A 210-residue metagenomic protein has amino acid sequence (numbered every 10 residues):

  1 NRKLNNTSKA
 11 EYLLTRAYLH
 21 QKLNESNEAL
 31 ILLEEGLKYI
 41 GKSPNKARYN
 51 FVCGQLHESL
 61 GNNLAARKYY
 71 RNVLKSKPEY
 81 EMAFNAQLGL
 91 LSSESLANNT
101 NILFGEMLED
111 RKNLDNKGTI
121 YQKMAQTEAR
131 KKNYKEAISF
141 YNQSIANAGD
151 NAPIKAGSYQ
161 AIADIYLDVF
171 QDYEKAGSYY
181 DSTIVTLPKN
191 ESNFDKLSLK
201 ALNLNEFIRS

Functional and structural regions predicted by a protein language model:
N1-T7, E34-P44, R71-Y80, E94 (+3 more regions): Solenoid-like repeat scaffolds
S8-Y18, N45, F51-V52, F84 (+4 more regions): "A position-specific structural signal for the A-helix of alpha-solenoid helical repeats
L19, L56, S93, T127 (+1 more regions): Residue-level signature for tetratricopeptide repeat
L23, L60, A97, K131 (+3 more regions): Structural motif corresponding to the intra-repeat A-B loop/turn of tetratricopeptide repeats
L32, Y69, L103, F140-Y141 (+2 more regions): Alpha-helical solenoid repeat scaffolds, predominantly canonical TPR units
L64-M82, L91, D172-R209: TPR/TPR-like (Sel1-like) alpha-helical repeat modules
Y80-A148: Eukaryotic tandem repeat interaction scaffolds
